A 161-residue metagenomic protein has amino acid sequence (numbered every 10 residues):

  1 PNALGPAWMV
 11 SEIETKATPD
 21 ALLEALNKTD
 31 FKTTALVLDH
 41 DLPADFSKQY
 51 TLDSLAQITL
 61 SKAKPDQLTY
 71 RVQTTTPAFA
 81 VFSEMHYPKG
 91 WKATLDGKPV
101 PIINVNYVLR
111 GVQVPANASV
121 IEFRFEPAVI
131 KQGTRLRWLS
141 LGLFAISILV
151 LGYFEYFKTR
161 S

Functional and structural regions predicted by a protein language model:
P1, N27-S161: Active-site-proximal, structured, solvent-exposed surfaces of multi-pass membrane proteins that position macromolecular
P1-T15: Aromatic/acidic, Gly/Pro-rich catalytic loop(s) in extracytoplasmic/lumenal soluble domains of multi-pass membrane
A21: Extracellular carbohydrate-recognition regions
E24: Calmodulin-binding basic amphipathic helices in cytosolic, intrinsically disordered/coiled-coil regions of large
